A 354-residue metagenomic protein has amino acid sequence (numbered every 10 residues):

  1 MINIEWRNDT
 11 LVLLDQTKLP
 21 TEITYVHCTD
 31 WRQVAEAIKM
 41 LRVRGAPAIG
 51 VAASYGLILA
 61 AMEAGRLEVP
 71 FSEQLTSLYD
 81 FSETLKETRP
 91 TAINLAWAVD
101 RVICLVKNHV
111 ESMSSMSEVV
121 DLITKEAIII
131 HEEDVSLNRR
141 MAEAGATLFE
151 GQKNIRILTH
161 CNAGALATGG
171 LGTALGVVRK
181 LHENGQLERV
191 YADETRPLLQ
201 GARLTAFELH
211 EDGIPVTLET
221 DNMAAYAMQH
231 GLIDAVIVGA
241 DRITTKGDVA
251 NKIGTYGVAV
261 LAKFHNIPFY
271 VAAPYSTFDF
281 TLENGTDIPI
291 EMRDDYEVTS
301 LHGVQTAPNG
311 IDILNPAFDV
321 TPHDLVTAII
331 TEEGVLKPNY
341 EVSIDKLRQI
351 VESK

Functional and structural regions predicted by a protein language model:
I2-M113: Long amphipathic alpha-helical segments
L14, A52, A96-A98, L158-N162 (+3 more regions): Short beta-strand segments
V26-R42, T76, T147-G151, I155-T159 (+1 more regions): Short, hydrophobic/aliphatic alpha-helical segments
H27, W31-V34, A46, G50 (+14 more regions): Generic structural signal for well-ordered, non-membrane alpha-helical segments in soluble metabolic enzymes
M40-G56, R89, N94-L95, N162-G170 (+1 more regions): Conserved phosphate/anionic-ligand binding catalytic regions in large, soluble enzymes, centered on
N94-R156, Q186-E188, A192-V236: Ligand-binding beta-strand-loop-alpha-helix segment within the catalytic cores of soluble metabolic enzymes
G172-E183, A259: Histidine-anchored nucleotide/phosphate-binding helix
E194-K354: Conserved phosphate- and dinucleotide-binding cores of soluble alpha/beta proteins, encompassing both enzyme active
